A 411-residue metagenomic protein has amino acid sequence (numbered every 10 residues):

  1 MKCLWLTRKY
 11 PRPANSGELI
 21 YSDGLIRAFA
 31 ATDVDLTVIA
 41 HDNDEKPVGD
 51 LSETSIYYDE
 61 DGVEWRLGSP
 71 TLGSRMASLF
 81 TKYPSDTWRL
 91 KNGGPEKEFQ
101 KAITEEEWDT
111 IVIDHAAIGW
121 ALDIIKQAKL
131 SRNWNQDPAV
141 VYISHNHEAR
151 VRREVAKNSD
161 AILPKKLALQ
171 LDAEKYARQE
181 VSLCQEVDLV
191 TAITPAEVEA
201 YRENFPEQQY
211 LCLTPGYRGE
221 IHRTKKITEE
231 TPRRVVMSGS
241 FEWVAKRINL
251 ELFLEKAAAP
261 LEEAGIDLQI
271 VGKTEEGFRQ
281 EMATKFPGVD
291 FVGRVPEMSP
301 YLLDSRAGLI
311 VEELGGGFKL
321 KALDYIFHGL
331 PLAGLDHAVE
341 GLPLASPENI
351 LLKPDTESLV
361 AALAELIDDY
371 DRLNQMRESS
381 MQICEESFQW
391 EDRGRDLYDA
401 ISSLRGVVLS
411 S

Functional and structural regions predicted by a protein language model:
M1-D61, E106, E262: N-terminal subdomain of nucleotide-sugar transferases
T71-S85, V141-K175: Acceptor-binding helix/loop patch of EC 2.4 sugar-transfer enzymes, predominantly nucleotide-sugar-dependent
A139, A149, L169-H222: Donor nucleotide-sugar binding/catalytic pocket of nucleotide-sugar-dependent glycosyltransferases
D188, L303-G317, L330-P331: Acidic donor-binding loop of glycosyltransferase active sites
C212-A283, P287, F291-L303: Conserved catalytic-core segment of nucleotide-activated headgroup transferases in glycan assembly
K321-D324, P331-L335: Short hydrophobic beta-strand element within catalytic cores of glycosyltransferases and related nucleotide-activated
N349-E357, E365-D371: Conserved acidic donor-binding segment of nucleotide-sugar-dependent glycosyltransferases
D371-S402: A charged, aromatic-enriched C-terminal amphipathic alpha-helix characteristic of glycosyltransferases across folds
